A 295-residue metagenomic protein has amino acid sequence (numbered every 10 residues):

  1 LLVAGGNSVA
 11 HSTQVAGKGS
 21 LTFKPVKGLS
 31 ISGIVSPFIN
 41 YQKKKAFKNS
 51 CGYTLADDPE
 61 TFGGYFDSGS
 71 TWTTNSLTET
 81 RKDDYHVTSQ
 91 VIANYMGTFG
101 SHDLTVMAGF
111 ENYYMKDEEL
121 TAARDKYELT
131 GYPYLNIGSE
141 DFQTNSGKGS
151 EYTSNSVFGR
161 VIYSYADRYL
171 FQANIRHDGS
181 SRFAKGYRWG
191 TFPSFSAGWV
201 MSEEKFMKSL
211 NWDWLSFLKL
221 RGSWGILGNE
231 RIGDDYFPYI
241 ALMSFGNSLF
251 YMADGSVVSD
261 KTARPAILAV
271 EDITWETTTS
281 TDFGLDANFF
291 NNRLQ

Functional and structural regions predicted by a protein language model:
L1-K48, P59, Y65-Q295: Extracellular/periplasmic, surface-exposed regions of secreted and cell-surface proteins
